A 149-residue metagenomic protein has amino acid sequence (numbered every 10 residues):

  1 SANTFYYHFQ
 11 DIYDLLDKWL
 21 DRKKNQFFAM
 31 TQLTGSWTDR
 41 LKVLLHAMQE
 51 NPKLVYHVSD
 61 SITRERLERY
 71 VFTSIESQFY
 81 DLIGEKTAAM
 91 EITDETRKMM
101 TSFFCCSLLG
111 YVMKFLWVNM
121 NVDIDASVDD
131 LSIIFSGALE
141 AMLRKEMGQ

Functional and structural regions predicted by a protein language model:
N3: Key DNA-contact positions within bacterial/archaeal DNA-binding proteins
Y6-Q32, T38, K42-L45, Q49: An amphipathic alpha-helix adjacent to DNA-recognition modules
K18-L20, V43-S74, F79-K86: Amphipathic alpha-helical segments used for helix-helix packing
R22-M30, S107-V118: Solvent-exposed, amphipathic alpha-helical segments
T31, V55-S59, K86-A89, F115-N119 (+2 more regions): Secondary-structure edge/capping motif, primarily at the C-terminal ends of alpha-helices and the immediately following
T38-K53, S102, C106, G110 (+1 more regions): Amphipathic alpha-helical segments that line or abut small-molecule/effector binding pockets and mediate allosteric
R64-M90, E95-G110, I133-S136, E140: Amphipathic alpha-helical packing segments from all-alpha helical-bundle domains
C106, W117-Q149: C-terminal peripheral helix-coil segments that are non-catalytic and often amphipathic
